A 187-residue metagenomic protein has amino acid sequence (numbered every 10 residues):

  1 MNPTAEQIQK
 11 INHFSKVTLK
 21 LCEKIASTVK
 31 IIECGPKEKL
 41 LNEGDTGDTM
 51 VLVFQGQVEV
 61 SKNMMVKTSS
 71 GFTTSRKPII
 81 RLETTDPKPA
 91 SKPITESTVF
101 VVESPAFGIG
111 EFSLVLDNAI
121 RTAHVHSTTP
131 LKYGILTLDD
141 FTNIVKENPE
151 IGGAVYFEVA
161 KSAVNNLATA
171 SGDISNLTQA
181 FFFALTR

Functional and structural regions predicted by a protein language model:
M1-P36: Cyclic nucleotide-binding regulatory module and flanking cytosolic helices
Q7-K10, K77-Y156: Cyclic-nucleotide recognition modules
K30, K39, Q57-K62, G108 (+1 more regions): Short beta-strand segments in beta-sandwich/barrel cores
L40-D45: Short phosphate-coordinating micro-motif centered on Lys-Gly-acidic
G47-T49: Short loop/turn microsegments at loop-to-beta-strand junctions
V51-Q57: Short, conserved beta-strand element in jelly-roll/cupin
S61-S70: Cytochrome P450 core scaffold surrounding the K-helix E-X-X-R motif and the conserved "meander" helix-loop region
H126-T128, E150-R187: Polybasic "coupling" helices that flank or enter modular domains
